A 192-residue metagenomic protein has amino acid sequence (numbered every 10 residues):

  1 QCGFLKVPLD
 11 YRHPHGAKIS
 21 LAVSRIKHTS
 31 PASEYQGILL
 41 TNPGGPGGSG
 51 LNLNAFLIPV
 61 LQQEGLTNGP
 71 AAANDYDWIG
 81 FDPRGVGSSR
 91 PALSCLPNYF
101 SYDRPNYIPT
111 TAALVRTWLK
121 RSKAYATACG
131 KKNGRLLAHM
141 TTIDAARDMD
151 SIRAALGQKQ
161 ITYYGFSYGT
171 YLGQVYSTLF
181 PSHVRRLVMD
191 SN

Functional and structural regions predicted by a protein language model:
Q1-N192: Gly/Pro-rich cap/lid or specificity-loop segments adjacent to the active site
